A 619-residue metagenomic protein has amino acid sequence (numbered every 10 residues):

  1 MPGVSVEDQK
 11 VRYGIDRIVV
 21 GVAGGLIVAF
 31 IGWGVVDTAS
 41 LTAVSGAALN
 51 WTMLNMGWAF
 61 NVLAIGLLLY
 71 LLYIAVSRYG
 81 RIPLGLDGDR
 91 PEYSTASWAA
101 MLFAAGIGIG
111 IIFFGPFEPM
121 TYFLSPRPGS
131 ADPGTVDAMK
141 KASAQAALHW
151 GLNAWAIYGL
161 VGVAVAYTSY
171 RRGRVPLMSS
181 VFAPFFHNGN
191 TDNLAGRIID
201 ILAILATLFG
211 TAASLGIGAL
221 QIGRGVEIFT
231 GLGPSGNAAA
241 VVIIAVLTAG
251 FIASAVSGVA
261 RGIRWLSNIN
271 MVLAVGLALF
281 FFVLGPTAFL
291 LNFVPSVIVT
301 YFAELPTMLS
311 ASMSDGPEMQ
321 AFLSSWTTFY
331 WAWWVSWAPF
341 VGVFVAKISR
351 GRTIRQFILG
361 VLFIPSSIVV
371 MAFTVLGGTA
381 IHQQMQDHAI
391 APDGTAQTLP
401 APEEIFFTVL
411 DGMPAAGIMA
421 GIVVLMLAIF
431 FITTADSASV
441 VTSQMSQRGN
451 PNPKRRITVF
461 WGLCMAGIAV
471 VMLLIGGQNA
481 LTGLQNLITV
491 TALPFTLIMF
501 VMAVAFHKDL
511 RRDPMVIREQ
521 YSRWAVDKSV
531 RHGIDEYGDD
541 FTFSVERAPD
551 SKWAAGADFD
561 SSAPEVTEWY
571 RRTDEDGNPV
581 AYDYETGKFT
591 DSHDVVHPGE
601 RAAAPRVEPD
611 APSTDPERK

Functional and structural regions predicted by a protein language model:
M1, Q520-K619: Long, low-complexity, intrinsically disordered cytosolic termini of multi-pass membrane proteins
M1-A138, L279, L510, G577 (+3 more regions): N-terminal alpha-helical transmembrane segments of multi-pass membrane transport and channel/translocase proteins
M1-V11, V175-D192, G218-V242, A274-L277 (+3 more regions): Helix-loop-helix connectors at the membrane interface of multi-pass transporters/channels
P2-K10, A43-L49, V76-T95, M120-Q145 (+6 more regions): Flexible loop linkers connecting adjacent transmembrane helices in multi-pass alpha-helical membrane transporters
V11-V35, L68-Y73, I107-I111, H149-L220 (+7 more regions): Helix-loop-helix module between adjacent transmembrane segments
R12-G24, F185-R197, S235-I252, V256 (+5 more regions): Loop-to-transmembrane helix boundary motifs in multi-pass membrane proteins
W33-G46, S77-R81, P116-F117, T211-T230 (+8 more regions): Transmembrane helix-loop junctions in multi-pass membrane proteins
F114-G129, F281-E304, M308, S366-A401: Extracellular/periplasmic helix-exit of transmembrane alpha-helices
